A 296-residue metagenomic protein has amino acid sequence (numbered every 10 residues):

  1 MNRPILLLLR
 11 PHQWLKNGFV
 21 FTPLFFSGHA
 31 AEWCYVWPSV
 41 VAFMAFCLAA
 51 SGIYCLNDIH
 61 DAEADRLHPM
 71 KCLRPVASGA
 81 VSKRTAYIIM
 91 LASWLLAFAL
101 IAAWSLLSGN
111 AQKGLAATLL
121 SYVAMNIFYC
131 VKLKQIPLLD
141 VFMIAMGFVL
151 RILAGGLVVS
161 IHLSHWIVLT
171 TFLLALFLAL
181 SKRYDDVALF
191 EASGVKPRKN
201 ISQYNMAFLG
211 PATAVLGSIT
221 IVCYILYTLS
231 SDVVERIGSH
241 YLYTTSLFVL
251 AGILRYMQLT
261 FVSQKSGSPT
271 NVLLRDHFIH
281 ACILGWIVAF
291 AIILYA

Functional and structural regions predicted by a protein language model:
M1-R66, A80-A92: Topogenic membrane-insertion module of multi-pass membrane proteins
N2-L6, Q13, V131, V149-A296: C-terminal membrane-associated helical module and adjoining short loops/tails
K16-Y35, L133-S164: Long, highly hydrophobic alpha-helical transmembrane signal-anchor segments
G18-T22, V40, M44-S51, I88-A99 (+9 more regions): Generic alpha-helical transmembrane segments of integral inner-membrane proteins, especially permease/transport modules
F26-W37, L106-S108, L229-E235, A296: Short, hydrophobic transmembrane alpha-helix segments
A49-A77, L139, L180-A188, R255: Acidic (Asp/Glu-rich) catalytic motifs at the cytosolic membrane interface
A62, L67-G114, L119, H165-L176 (+2 more regions): Multi-pass membrane catalytic core of lipid/isoprenoid biosynthesis enzymes
A86-C130, K134, I221-L250, L254: Transmembrane helix-loop-helix
